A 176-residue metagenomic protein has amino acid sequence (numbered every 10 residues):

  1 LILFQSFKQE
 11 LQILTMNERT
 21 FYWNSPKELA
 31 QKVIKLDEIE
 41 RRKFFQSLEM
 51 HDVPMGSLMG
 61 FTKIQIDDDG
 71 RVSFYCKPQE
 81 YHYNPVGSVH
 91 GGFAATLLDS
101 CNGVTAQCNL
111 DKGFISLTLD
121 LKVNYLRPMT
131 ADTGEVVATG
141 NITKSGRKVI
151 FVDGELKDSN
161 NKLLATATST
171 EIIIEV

Functional and structural regions predicted by a protein language model:
L1-F4: Hydrophobic alpha-helical signal peptides and transmembrane signal-/tail-anchor segments that drive secretory-pathway
S6-L11: Cationic, low-complexity basic patches in intrinsically disordered or flexible, solvent-exposed regions
I13-V176: Terminal targeting signals and extreme-terminal segments of soluble enzymes
